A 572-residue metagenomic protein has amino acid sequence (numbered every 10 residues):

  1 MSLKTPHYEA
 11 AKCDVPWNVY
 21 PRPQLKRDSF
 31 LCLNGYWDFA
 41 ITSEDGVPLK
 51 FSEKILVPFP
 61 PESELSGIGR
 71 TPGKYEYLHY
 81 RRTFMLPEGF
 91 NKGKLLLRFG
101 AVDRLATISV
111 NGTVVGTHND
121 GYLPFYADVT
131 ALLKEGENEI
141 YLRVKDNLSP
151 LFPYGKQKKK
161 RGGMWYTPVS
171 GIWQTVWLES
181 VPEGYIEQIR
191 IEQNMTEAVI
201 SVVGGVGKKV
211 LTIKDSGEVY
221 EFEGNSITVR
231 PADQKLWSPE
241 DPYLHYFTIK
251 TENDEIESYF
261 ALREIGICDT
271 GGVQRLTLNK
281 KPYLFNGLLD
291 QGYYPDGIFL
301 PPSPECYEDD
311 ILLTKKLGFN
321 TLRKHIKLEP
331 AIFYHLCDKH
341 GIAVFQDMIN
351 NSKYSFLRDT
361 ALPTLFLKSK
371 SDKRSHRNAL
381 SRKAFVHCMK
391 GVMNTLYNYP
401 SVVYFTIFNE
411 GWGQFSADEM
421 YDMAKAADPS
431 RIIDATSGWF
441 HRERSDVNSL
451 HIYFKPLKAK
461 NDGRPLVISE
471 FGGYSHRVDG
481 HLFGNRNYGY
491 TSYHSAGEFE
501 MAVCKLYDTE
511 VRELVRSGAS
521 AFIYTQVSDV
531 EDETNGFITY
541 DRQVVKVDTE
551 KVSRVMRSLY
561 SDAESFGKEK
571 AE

Functional and structural regions predicted by a protein language model:
M1-G67, R143, N147-P150, C504 (+3 more regions): Accessory carbohydrate-binding/adhesion or oligomerization-edge regions at the termini of glycan-active proteins
T5-E9, C13, V19, P23-Q24 (+6 more regions): Accessory beta-strand-rich segments of carbohydrate-active enzymes
W37, G112, V176, H245 (+7 more regions): Conserved, mostly hydrophobic/aromatic
S109-V115, K214-S216, E252-N253, N279: Short strand-turn-strand beta-turns centered on an Asx-Gly dipeptide
A131-E137, G205-T270: Extended acidic/polar, glycine-enriched regions that form or flank non-catalytic beta-rich accessory modules
S180-V206, R275, L559-A571: Surface beta-strand/loop "capping" patches
I186-I191, L236-P239, Y246-T314, S558 (+1 more regions): N-terminal carbohydrate-binding accessory modules
L312, T321-M556, D562-K568: Substrate-binding/catalytic cleft of secreted carbohydrate-active enzymes, primarily glycoside hydrolases
